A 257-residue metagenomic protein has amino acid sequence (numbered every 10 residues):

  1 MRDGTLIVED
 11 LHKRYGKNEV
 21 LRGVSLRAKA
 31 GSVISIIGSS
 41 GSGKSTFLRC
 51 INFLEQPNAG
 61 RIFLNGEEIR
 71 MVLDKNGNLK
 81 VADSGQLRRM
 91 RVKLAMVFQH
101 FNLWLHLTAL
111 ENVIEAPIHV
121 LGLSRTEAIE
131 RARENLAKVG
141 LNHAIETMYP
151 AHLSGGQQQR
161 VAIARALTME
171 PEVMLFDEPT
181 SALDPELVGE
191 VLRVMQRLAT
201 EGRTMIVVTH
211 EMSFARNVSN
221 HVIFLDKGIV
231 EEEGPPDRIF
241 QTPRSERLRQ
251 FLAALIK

Functional and structural regions predicted by a protein language model:
E67-V72, N76-V81, R125-A144: Conserved ABC ATPase "signature" region
Y149-L153, Q157: Conserved ABC ATPase signature
E170: Conserved catalytic motifs of ABC-family nucleotide-binding domains
M174-D177: Catalytic Walker B motif of ABC-type/P-loop ATPase nucleotide-binding domains
E233-G234: ABC ATPase "signature
